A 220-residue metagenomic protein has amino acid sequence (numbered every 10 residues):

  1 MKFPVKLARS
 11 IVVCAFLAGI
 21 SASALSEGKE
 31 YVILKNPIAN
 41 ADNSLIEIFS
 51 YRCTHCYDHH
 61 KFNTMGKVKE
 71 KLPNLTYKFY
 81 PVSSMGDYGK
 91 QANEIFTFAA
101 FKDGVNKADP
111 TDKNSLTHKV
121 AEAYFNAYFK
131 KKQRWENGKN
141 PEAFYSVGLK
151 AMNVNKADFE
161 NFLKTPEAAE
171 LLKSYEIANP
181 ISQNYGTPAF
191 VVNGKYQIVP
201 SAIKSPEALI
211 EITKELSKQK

Functional and structural regions predicted by a protein language model:
K2-K90, A169-E170, E176, P180-S182 (+1 more regions): Extracytoplasmic thiol/disulfide redox context detector
L45, P188-A189: Conserved beta-strand and immediately adjacent loop positions that scaffold enzyme active sites
I48, V191-N193: Short hydrophobic alpha-helical segments used for membrane anchoring or interfacial signaling
S84-G186, N193-E215: Cysteine-centric redox/oxidoreductase cores and disulfide-bonded domains
